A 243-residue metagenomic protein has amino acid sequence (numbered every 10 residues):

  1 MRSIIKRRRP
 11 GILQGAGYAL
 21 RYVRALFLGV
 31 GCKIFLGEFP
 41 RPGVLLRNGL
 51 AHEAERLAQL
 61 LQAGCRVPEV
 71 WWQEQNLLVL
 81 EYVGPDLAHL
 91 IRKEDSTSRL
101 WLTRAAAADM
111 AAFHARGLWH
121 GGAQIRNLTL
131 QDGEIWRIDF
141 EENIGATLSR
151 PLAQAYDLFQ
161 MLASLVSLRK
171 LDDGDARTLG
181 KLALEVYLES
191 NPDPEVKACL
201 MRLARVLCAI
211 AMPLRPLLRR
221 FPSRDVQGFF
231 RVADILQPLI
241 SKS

Functional and structural regions predicted by a protein language model:
M1-N48: ATP-binding glycine-rich loop module of kinase domains
R2-K6, V79, R137: Short hydrophobic-acidic sequence motifs that mark active-site Asp/Glu residues
R8, V83, E141: Anionic group-transfer/hydrolysis microenvironments
I12, L87, G145-T147: Conserved protein kinase catalytic core
L50-R66, A88-R126, Q131, I135 (+2 more regions): Conserved kinase catalytic-core helix
E69-Q73: Short beta-strand
Q75-L87: Conserved short submotifs of the Hanks-type protein kinase catalytic core that shape the nucleotide-binding pocket
F140-S243: C-lobe/activation-segment region of protein kinase-like
